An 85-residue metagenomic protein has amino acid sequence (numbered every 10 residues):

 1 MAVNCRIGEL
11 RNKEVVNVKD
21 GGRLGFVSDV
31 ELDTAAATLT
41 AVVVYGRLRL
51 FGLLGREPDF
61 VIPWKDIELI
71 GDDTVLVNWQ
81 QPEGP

Functional and structural regions predicted by a protein language model:
M1-P85: Peripheral interaction segments used for macromolecular assembly
